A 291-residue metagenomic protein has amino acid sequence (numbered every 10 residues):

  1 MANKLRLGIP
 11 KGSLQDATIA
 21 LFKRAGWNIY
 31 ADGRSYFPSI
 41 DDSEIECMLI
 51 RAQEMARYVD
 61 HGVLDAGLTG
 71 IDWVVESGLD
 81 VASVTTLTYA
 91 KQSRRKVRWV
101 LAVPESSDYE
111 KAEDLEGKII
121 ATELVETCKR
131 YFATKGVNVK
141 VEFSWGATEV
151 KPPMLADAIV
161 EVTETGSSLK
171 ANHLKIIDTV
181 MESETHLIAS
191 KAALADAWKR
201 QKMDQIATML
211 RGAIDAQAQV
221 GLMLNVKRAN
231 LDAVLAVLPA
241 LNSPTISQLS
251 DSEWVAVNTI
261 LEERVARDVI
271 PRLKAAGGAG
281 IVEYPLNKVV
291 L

Functional and structural regions predicted by a protein language model:
A2-E44, L49, T69-R98, S106-L291: Small-molecule-sensing regulatory modules
E44-D65: Short, structured active-site "lid" loops
R57, R98-A102: Signature of uroporphyrinogen-III synthase
